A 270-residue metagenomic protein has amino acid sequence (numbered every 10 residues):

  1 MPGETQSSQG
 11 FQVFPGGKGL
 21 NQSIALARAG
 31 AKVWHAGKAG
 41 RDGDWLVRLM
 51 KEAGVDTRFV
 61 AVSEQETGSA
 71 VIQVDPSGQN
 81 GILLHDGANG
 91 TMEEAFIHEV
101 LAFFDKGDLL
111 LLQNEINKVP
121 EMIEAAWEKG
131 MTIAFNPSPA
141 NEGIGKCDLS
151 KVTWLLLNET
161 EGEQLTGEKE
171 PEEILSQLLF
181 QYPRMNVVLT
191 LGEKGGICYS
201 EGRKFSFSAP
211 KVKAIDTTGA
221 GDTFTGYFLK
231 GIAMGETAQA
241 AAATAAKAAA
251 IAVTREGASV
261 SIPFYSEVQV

Functional and structural regions predicted by a protein language model:
M1-A36, W45-R48, A214-I215: Glycine-rich phosphate/adenosyl-contacting loop at the front of the ribokinase-like
M1-S8, L156-N158, S206-S208: Short glycine/proline- and charge-enriched loop/turn segments that cap or connect secondary-structure elements
L26, N158, G221: Short, conserved phosphate/pyrophosphate- and ester-handling motifs at nucleotide-, phospho-/glycolipid
A27, W127, A233: Gly/Ala-rich phosphate-binding loop of Rossmann-like dinucleotide-binding domains, activating on the conserved
A29, Q65-G68, G192: Short, basic and Ser/Thr-rich N-terminal targeting/leader segments
A39-D42, P139: Residues in the short beta-alpha loop(s) of Rossmann-like NAD(P)-binding domains
R48-V62, I72-F205: Ribokinase/PfkB-type carbohydrate-kinase core domain
E142, E172-V270: Conserved phosphate-binding/catalytic region of the ribokinase-like
